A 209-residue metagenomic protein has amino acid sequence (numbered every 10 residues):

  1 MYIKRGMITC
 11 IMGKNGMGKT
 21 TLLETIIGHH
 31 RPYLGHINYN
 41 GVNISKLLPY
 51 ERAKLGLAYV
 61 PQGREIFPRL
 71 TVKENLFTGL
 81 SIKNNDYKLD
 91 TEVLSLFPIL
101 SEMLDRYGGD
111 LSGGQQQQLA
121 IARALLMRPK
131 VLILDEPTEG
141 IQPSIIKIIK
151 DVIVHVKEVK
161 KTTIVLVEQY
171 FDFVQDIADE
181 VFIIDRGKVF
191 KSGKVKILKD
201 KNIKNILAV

Functional and structural regions predicted by a protein language model:
M12-K14: The feature captures the beta-strand-to-loop junction immediately N-terminal to the Walker
I27: Helix-to-loop junction immediately C-terminal to a conserved catalytic motif
G35-V42, L55, K88-S95, K191: Conserved ABC transporter NBD signature motif
N43-G63, E102-D105, L198-K204: ABC ATPase NBD coupling module
L70, L111, A124-L125: ABC ATPase signature
Y107-L111, Q115: Conserved ABC ATPase signature
L126-K130: A short, proline-enriched helix->beta-strand linker immediately N-terminal to the Walker B motif in ABC-type P-loop
